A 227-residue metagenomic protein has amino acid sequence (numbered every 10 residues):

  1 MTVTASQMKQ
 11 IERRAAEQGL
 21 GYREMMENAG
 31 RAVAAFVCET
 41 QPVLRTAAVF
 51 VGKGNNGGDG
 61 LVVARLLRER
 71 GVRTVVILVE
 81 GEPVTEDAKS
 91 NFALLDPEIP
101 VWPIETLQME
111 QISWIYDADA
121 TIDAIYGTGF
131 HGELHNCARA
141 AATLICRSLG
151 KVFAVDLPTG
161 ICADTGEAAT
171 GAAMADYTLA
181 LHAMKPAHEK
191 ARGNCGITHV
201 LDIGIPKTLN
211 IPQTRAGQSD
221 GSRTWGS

Functional and structural regions predicted by a protein language model:
M1-M8, Y22, M26-G30, G60 (+4 more regions): Generic structural signal for well-ordered, non-membrane alpha-helical segments in soluble metabolic enzymes
M1-V51, G226: An N-terminal, well-structured beta->alpha segment
T2-V3, K9, A118-S227: YjeF_N-associated NAD(P)HX repair module
E12, E17-Q18, D87, L107 (+2 more regions): Short, functionally important structural connectors and interaction interfaces within domains
R13-E17, R31, C38-P42, P97-P100 (+3 more regions): Generic secondary-structure signature for well-ordered alpha-helical cores
A16-E17, E24, D59, G132 (+1 more regions): Short N-terminal micro-motifs specific to bacterial/archaeal maturation and metal-cluster initiation sites
A34-I125, E133-V155: Nucleotide and nucleotide-moiety/phosphate-recognizing core
